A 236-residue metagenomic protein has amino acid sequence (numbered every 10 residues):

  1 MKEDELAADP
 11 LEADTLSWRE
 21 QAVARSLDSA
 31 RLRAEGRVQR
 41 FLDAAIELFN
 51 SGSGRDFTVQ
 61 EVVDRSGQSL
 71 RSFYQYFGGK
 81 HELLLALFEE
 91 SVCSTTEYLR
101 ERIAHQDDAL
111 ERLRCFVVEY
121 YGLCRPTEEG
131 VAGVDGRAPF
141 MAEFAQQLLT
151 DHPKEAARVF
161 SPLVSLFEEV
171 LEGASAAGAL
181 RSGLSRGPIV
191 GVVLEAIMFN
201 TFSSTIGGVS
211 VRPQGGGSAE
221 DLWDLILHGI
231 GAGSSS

Functional and structural regions predicted by a protein language model:
M1-R25, E119-L123, S165, E169-A177 (+1 more regions): C-terminal peripheral helix-coil segments that are non-catalytic and often amphipathic
A34, V38, L84, F88 (+4 more regions): Amphipathic, non-transmembrane alpha-helical scaffold segments
R40, L48-E82, A86, E90: Helix-turn-helix
T58, G130-A142, A179-G183, T205-I206: Short, hydrophobic secondary-structure boundary micro-motifs
L85-A86, E97, T201: Short, Lys/Arg-enriched C-terminal cap helix and immediately downstream tail that follows
A86, R100-G130, R186, V190-V193: Hydrophobic alpha-helical connector segments
E111, K154-P162, A176-V193, Q214-G217: All-alpha amphipathic helical-bundle segments outside canonical DNA-binding/catalytic cores that form hydrophobic
Y121-E169, P188: Short secondary-structure transition hinges
